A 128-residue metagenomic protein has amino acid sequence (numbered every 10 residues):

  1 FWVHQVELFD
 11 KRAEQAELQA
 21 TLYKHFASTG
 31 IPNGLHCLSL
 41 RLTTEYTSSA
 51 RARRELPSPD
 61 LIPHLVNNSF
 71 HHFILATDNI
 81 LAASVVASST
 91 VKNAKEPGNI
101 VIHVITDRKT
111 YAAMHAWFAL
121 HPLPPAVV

Functional and structural regions predicted by a protein language model:
F1-V128: Glycosyltransferase catalytic domains, chiefly GT-A lineage
